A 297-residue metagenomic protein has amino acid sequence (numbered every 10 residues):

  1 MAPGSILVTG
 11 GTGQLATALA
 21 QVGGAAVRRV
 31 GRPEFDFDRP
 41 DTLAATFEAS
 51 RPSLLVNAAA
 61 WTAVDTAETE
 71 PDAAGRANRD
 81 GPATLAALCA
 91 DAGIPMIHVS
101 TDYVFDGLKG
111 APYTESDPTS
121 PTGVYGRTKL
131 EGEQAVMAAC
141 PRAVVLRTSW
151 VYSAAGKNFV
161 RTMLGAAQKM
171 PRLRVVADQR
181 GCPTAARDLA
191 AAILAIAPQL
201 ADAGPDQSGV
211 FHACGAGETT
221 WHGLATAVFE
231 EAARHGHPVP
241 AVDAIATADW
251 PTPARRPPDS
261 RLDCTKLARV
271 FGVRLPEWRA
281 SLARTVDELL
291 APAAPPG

Functional and structural regions predicted by a protein language model:
G4, W278-G297: Amphipathic terminal alpha-helices
G4-G23: N-terminal Rossmann NAD(P)H-binding glycine-rich loop of SDR-like oxidoreductase domains
G24-A45: Adenosine-cofactor binding site in Rossmann-like domains, unifying the SAM/SAH pocket of S-adenosylmethionine-dependent
P40-R79, L88-A90: NAD(P)H-binding glycine-rich loop region in Rossmannoid oxidoreductase-like domains and their noncatalytic homologs
R76, D80-T84, D91, V104-L146 (+1 more regions): Catalytic helix-loop patch of NAD(P)-dependent Rossmann-fold dehydrogenases
M137-C182, A186-A195: NAD(P)-dependent short-chain dehydrogenase/reductase
A192, Q199-P253, A294: Mid/C-terminal beta-alpha module of Rossmann-like enzyme folds, strongest in SDR-family dehydrogenases/epimerases
V210, T220-T226, I245-T285: Conserved C-terminal active-site "lid" loop/helix of NAD(P)H-dependent oxidoreductases that clamps the redox cofactor
